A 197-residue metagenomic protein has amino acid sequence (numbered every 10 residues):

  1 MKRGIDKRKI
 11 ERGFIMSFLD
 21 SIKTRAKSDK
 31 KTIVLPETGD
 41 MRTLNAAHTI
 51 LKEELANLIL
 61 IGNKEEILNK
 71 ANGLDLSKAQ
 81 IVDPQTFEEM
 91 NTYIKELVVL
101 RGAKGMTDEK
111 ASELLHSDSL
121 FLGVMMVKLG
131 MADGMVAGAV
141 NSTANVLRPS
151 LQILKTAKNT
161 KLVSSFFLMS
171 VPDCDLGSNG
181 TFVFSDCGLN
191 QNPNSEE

Functional and structural regions predicted by a protein language model:
M1-I15: Short, Lys/Arg-enriched N-terminal segments with co-localized hydrophobic residues within the first ~10-30 amino acids
I15-E197: Anion-binding alpha/beta catalytic cores of soluble intermediary-metabolism enzymes, centered on
